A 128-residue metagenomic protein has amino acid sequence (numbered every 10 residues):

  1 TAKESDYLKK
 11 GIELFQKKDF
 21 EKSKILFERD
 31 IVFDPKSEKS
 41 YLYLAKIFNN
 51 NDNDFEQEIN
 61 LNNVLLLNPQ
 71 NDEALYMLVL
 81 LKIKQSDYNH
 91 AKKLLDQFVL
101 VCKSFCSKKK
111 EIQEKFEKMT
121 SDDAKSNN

Functional and structural regions predicted by a protein language model:
K3-F33: Alpha-helical segment of the N-proximal tetratricopeptide repeat
Q16-I25, N50-N63, Q85-L94: Structural signature of tandem alpha-helical TPR/SEL1-like repeats, specifically the intra-repeat loop/turn
D30, N63-V64, Q97-F98: Canonical positions in the second alpha-helix
Y43, M77, E111-K115: Canonical tetratricopeptide repeat
K92-N128: Terminal, low-structured helical/coil segments at or just beyond the last alpha-helical repeat
